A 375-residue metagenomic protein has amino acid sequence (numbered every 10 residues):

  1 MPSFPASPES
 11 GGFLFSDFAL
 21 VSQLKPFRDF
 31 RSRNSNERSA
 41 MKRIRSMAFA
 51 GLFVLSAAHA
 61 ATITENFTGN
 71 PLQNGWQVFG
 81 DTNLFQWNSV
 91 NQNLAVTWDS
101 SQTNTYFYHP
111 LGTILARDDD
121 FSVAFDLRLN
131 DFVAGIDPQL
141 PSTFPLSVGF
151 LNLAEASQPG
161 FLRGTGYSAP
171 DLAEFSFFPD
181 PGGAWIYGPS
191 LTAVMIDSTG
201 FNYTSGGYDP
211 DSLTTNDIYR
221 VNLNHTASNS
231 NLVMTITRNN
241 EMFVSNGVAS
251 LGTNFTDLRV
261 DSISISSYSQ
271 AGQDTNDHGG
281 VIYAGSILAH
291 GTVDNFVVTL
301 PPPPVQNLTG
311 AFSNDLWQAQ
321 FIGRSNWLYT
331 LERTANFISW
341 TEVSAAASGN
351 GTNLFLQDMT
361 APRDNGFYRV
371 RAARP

Functional and structural regions predicted by a protein language model:
S56-A60: Sec/Tat signal peptide C-region and signal peptidase I cleavage site
I63, P71-S101: Extracellular glycan-recognition surfaces and repeat-rich motifs
F67, F125, S212-A249: Carbohydrate-binding surfaces in secreted/extracellular proteins
F67, I287, D294-V298: Extracellular beta-strand elements of beta-rich domains used for carbohydrate recognition/degradation or cell-matrix
W98-V194: Secretory/extracellular carbohydrate-interaction modules and structurally similar beta-sandwich "look-alikes"
W185-R220: Short, aromatic/His-centered strand-loop micro-motif at the edge of beta-sheets
V248-L288: Flexible glycan-contacting loops in extracellular carbohydrate-active proteins
L300-P375: Short, composition-biased motifs enriched in small/polar/acidic residues
